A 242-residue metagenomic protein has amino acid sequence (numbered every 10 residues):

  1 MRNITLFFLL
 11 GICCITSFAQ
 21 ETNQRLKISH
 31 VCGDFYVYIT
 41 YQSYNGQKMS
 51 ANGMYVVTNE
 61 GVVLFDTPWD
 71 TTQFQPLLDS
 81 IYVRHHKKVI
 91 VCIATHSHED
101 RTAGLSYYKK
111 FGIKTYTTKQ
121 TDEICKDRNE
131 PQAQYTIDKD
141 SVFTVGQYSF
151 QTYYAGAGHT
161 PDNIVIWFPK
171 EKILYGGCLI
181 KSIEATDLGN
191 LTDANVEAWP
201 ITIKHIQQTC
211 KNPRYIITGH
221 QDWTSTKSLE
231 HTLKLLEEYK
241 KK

Functional and structural regions predicted by a protein language model:
M1-T22: Bacterial Sec-dependent N-terminal signal peptides
T22-L26, H30-V31, K119-G156, T160-P161 (+1 more regions): Metallo-beta-lactamase
H30-L77, V165-C178: Conserved beta-strand hairpin/beta-sheet module of binuclear metal-dependent hydrolase folds, prominently
D34, V56, D66, I81 (+9 more regions): Divalent metal-coordination and catalytic microenvironments
V37-I39, Y55, V63-F65, I90-A94 (+6 more regions): Structural recognition of the beta-strand scaffold that forms the well-ordered cores of secreted hydrolase catalytic
N59-G61, T72-Y116: Active-site metal-binding motif and surrounding structural segment of the metallo-beta-lactamase
G61-V62, W69-D70, A155-G158, D162-K227: Metallo-beta-lactamase
T226-K242: Short, electropositive alpha-helical surface patch
